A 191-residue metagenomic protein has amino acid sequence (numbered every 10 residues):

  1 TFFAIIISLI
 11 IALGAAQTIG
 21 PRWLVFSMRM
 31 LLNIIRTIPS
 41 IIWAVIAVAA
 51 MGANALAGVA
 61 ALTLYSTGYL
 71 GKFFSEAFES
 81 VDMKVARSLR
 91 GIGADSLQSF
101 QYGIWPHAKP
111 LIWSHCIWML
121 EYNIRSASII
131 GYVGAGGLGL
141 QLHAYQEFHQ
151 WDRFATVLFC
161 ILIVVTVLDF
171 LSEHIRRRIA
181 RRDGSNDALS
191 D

Functional and structural regions predicted by a protein language model:
F2-L32: Transmembrane-helix boundary motif in ABC transporter permease subunits
I6-I11, I42, A57, L64-A86 (+3 more regions): Membrane-embedded alpha-helices of multi-pass transport/permease systems
W23-I38, L70, A77, I104 (+4 more regions): Hydrophobic alpha-helical segments of integral membrane proteins, encompassing both true transmembrane helices
W23-S27, L56, T67, L97-W105 (+3 more regions): Alpha-helical membrane-protein architecture signal
L32-T63: Generic hydrophobic transmembrane alpha-helix motif, especially the helices
A49, S126-I161, A180-D187: Glycine-rich helix-loop "coupling/hinge" segments at transmembrane-helix boundaries in multipass transporters
V81-A108, A135: Short helix-to-coil transition segments within interhelical loops that connect adjacent transmembrane helices
S96-I130, D152-V164, L168, S172-H174: Transmembrane alpha-helices
